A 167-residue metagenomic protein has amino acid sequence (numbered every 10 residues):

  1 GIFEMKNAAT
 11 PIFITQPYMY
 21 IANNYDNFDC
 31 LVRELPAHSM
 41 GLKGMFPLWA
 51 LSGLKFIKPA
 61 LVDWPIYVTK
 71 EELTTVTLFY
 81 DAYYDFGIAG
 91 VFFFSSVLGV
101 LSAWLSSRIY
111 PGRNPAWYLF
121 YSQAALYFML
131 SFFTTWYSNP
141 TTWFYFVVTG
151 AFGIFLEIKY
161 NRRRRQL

Functional and structural regions predicted by a protein language model:
G1-L98: Small-residue-enriched transmembrane helix-hairpin modules in multi-pass membrane proteins
T74-L167: Hydrophobic alpha-helical segments
